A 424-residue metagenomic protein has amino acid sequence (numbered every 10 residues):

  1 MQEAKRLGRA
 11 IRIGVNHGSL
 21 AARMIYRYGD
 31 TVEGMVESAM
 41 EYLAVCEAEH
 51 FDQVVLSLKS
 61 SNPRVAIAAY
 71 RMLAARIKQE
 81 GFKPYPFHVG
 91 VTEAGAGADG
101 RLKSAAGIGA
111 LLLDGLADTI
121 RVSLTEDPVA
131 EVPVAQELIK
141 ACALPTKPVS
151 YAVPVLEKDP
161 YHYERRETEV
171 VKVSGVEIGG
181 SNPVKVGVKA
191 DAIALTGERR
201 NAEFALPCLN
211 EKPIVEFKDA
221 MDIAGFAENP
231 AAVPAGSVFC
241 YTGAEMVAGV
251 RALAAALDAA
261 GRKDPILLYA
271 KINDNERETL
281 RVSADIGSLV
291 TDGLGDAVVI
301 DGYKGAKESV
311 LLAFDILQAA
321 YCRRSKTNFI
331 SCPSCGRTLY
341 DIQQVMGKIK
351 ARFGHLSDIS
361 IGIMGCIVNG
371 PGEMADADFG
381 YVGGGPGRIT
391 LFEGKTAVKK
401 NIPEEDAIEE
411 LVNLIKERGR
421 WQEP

Functional and structural regions predicted by a protein language model:
M1, I120-E131, K212-D219: Phosphate/diphosphate-binding loops
M1-A10, A75: Short amphipathic alpha-helices and their capping/turn segments at secondary-structure boundaries
Q2-R6, L144-I193, A351: N-terminal amphipathic alpha-helix/helix-capping segment at the start of soluble metabolic enzymes
R9-G18: Non-cysteine beta-strand/loop elements that form the S-adenosyl-L-methionine
N16, M24-E167, F226-L356, S360-I363: Catalytic alpha/beta core domains of metabolic enzymes, predominantly
L113, I367-E373, A377-A397: Nucleotide-binding motor/catalytic cores of P-loop/tubulin-like NTPases across gene-expression machines
K185-G187, L195-V233, S237-A244, P265-Y269: Extended alpha-solenoid helical-repeat scaffolds
P386-I389, T396-R420: Beta-strand/loop-dominated core regions that host nucleotide or nucleotide-derived cofactor-binding catalytic loops
